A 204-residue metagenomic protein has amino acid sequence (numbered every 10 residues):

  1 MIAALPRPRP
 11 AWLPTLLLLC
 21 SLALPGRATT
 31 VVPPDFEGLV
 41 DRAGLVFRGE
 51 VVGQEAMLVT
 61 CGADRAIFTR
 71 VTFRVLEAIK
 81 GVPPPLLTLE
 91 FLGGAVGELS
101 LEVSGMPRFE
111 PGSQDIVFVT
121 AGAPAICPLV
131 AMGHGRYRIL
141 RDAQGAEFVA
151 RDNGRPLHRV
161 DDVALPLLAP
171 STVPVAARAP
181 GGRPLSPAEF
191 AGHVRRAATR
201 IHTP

Functional and structural regions predicted by a protein language model:
I2, L24-P204: Transition segments tied to proteolytic processing and entry into folded domains
I2-P14: Bacterial N-terminal signal peptides that target proteins for export
P14-A23: Bacterial N-terminal signal peptides
